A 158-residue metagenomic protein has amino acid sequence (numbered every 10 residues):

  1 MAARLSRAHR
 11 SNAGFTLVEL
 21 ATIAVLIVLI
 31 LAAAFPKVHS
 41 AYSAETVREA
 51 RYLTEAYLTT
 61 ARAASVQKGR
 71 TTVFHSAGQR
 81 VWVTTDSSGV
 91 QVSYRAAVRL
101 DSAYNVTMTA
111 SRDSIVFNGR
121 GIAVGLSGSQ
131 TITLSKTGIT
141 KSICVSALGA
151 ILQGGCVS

Functional and structural regions predicted by a protein language model:
A2-H9, A21-A24, L29, A33-Q67 (+1 more regions): N-terminal helix-rich module
